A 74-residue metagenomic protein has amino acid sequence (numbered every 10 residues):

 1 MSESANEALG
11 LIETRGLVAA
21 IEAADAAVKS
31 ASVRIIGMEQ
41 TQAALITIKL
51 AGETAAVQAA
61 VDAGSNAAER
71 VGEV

Functional and structural regions predicted by a protein language model:
M1-L45, K49-V74: Long, contiguous binding/interaction regions
